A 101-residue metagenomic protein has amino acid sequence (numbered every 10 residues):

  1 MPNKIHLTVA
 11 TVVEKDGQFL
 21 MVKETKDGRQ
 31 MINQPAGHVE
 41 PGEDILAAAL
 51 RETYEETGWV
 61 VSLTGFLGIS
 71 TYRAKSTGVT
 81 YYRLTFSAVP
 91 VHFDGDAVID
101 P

Functional and structural regions predicted by a protein language model:
M1-F19: Conserved N-terminal beta-strand and adjoining loop/helix that marks the start of the Nudix/MutT-like hydrolase domain
V12, M21, T85-S87: Conserved hydrophobic/aromatic beta-strand scaffold that supports enzyme active sites
D16, K26-G28: Short strand-connecting beta-turns/loops that link adjacent beta-strands
V22-T25, V89-V91: Generic beta-structure capping elements
N33-Q34: A short gly/proline-enriched turn/hairpin at secondary-structure junctions
V39-S62, Y72-P101: Unchanged
T64-G68: Conserved S-adenosyl-L-methionine
